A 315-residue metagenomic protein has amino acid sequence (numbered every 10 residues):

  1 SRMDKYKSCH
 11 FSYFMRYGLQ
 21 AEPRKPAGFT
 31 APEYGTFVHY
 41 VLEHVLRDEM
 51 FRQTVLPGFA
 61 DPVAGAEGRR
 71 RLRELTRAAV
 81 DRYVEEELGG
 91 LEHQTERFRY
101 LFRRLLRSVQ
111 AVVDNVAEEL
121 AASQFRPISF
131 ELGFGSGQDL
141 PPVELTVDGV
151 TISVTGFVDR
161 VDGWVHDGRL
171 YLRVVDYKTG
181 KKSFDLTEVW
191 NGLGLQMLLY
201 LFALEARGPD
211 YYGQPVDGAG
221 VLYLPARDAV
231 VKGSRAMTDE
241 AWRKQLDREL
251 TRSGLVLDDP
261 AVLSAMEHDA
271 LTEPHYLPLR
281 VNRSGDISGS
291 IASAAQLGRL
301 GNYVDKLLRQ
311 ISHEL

Functional and structural regions predicted by a protein language model:
S1-L315: Structural signature of nuclease core domains in nucleic-acid processing machines
